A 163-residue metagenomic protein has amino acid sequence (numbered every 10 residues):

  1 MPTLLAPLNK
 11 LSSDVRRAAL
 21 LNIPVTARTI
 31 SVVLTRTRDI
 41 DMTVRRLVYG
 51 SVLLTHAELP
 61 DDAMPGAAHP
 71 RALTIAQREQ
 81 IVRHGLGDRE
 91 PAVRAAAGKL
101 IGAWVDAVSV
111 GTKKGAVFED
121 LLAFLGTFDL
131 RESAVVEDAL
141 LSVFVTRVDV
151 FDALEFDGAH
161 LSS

Functional and structural regions predicted by a protein language model:
M1-R28, S51, A67-R71: Alpha-solenoid helical repeat scaffolds
T3-R17, V32-L47, I81-A95, T127-R131: Short coil/turn segments at helix-helix junctions and helix-capping linkers within large alpha-helical proteins
T29-I30, R78: N-terminal alpha-helical segment
D62-S163: Long internal repeat-built scaffold domains in very large eukaryotic proteins
